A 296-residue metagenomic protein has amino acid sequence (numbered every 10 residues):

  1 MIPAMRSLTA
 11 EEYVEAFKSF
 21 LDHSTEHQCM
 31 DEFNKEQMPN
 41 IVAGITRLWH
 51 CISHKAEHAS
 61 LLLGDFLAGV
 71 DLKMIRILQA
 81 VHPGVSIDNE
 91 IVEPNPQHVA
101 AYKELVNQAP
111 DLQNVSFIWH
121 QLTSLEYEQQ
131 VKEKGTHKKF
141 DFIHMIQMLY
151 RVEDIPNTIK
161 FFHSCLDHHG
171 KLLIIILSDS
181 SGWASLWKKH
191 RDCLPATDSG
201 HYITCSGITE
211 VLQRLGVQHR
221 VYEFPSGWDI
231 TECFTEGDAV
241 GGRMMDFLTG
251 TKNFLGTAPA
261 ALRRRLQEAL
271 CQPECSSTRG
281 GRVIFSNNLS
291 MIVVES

Functional and structural regions predicted by a protein language model:
M1-S60: Class I SAM-dependent methyltransferase Rossmann-like catalytic core, especially the SAM/SAH-binding loop
H58-K132: Class I SAM-dependent methyltransferase SAM/SAH-binding core
L61, K139-D141: Conserved acidic residues
H137, Q218-S296: Conserved Class I S-adenosyl-L-methionine
H137, Y150, P156-L172: A short glycine-rich, Lys/Arg-flanked "PGG" loop and its adjoining helix->strand segment in the class I
H144: A conserved beta-strand element that flanks and buttresses the S-adenosyl-L-methionine
F162, H169-I203: Conserved class I S-adenosyl-L-methionine
S199-Y222: Short alpha-helix
